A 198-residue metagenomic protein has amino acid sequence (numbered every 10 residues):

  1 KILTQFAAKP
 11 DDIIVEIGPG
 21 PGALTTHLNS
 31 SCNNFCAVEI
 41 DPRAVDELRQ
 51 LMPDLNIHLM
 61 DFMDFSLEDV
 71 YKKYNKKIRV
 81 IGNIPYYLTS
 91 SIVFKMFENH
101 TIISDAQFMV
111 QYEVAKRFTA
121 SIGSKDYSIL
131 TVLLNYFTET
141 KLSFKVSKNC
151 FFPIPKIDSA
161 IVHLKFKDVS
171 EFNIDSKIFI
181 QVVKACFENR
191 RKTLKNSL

Functional and structural regions predicted by a protein language model:
K1-Q181, A185: Catalytic cores of RNA-modifying enzymes
E188-R191: Active-site-proximal catalytic alpha-helix in oxidoreductases
S197: Short alpha-helix
